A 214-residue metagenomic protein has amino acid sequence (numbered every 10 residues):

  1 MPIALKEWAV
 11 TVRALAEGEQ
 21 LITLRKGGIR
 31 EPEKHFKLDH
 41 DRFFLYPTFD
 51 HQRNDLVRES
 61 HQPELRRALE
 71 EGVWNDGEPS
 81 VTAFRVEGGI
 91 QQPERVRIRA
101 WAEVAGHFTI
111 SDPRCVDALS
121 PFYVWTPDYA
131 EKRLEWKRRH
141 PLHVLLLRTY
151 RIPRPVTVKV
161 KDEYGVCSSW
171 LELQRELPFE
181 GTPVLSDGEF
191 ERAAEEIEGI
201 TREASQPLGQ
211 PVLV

Functional and structural regions predicted by a protein language model:
M1-V214: Structured alpha/beta reader/binder surfaces that contact nucleic acids or chromatin modification marks
